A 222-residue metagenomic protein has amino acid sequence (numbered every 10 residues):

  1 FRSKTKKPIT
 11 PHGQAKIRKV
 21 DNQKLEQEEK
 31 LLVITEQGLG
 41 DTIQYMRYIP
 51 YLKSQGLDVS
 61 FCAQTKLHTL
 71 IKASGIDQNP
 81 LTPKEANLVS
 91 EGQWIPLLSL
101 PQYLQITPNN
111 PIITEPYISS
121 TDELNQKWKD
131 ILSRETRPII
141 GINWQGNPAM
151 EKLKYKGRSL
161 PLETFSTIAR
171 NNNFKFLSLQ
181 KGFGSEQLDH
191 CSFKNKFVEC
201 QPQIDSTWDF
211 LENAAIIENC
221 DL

Functional and structural regions predicted by a protein language model:
F1-L222: Catalytic machinery of carbohydrate-active enzymes, primarily nucleotide-sugar-dependent glycosyltransferases
